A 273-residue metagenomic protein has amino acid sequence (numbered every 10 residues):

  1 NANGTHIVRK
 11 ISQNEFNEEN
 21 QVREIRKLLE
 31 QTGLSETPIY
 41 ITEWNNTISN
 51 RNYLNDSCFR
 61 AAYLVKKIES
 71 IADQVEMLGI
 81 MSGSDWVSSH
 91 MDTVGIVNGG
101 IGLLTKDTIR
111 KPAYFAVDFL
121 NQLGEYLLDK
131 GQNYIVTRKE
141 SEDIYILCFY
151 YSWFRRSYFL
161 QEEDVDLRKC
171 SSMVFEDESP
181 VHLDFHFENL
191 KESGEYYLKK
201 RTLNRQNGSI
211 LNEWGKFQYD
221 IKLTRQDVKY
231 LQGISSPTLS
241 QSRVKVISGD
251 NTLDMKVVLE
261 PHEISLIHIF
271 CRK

Functional and structural regions predicted by a protein language model:
N1, N45-I48, S84-V87, S152-W153: Solvent-exposed loop/turn segments at secondary-structure junctions within structured extracellular/periplasmic domains
N1-S70, Q74-L78, I96: Noncatalytic carbohydrate-binding groove/subsite architecture in carbohydrate-active enzymes
E18, V22, L64, R110-Y114 (+1 more regions): A structural signal for well-ordered alpha-helical scaffolds and beta->alpha junctions
R26-T47, M77, F119-Y158, S179-H186: Active-site region of glycoside hydrolase catalytic domains
V94-G131: Catalytic cores of secreted or luminal carbohydrate-active enzymes
F149-K273: C-terminal beta-sandwich/jelly-roll accessory domains of carbohydrate-active enzymes
